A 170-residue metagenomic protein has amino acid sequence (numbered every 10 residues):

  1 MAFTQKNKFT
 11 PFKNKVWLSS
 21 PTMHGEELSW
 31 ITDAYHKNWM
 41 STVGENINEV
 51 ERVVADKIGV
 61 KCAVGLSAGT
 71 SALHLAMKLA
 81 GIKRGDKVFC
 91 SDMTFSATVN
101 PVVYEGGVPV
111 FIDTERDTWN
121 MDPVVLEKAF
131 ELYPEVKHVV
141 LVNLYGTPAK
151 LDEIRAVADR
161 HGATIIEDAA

Functional and structural regions predicted by a protein language model:
M1-S41: N-terminal "arm"/small-domain region of PLP-dependent enzymes with the aminotransferase-like
W17-S19, S67, V140-V142: Short beta-strand segments
E26, E49, S71, S96-A97 (+1 more regions): Short alpha-helical
S29, D33-H36, E45-G59, V124-L132 (+1 more regions): Replace "anionic and nucleotidyl ligands
S29, I58, S67, S71 (+2 more regions): An amphipathic alpha-helix/helix-turn recognition signal
V43-K87, P101-E105, F111-D113: Phosphate-binding glycine-rich loop
K78, I82-L144, P148-R160, T164-A169: PLP-dependent aminotransferase-like
